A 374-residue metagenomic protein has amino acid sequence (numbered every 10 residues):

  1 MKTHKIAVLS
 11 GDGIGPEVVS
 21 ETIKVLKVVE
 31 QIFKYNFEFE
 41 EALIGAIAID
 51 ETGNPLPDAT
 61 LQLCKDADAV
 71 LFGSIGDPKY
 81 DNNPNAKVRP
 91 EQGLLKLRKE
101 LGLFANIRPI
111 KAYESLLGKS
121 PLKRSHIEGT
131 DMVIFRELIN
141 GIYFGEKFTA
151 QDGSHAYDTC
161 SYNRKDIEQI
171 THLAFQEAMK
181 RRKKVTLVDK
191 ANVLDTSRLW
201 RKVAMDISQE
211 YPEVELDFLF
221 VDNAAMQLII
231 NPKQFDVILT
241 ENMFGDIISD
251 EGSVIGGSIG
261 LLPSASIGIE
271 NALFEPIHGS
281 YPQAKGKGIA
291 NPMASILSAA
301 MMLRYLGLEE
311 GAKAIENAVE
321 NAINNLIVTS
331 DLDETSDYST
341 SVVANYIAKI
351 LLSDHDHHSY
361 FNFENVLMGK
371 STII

Functional and structural regions predicted by a protein language model:
K2-I6: Extreme N-terminal starter segment of soluble prokaryotic enzymes
A7-K24, V28-E30, D152-D222, Q234: Glycine-rich phosphate/diphosphate-binding loop of Rossmann-like nucleotide-binding domains
D12-G15, D68, F135, A174 (+4 more regions): Buried hydrophobic positions in well-ordered alpha/beta secondary-structure cores of metabolic enzymes
K34-D58, M226-L228: N-terminal beta-loop-helix "entrance" segment that forms/cooperates in small-molecule cofactor or anionic ligand
G45, S115, L219-M226: Short acidic loop-to-helix transition motifs that present clustered carboxylates
A46-I49, V88, I229-I327: Glycine-rich phosphate/nucleotide-binding loop
D50-Y157, M243-G245: N-terminal glycine-rich phosphate/adenylate-binding segment common to multiple enzyme folds
A294-I374: Mobile late-domain/C-terminal helix-loop "cap" segments that border catalytic sites or the cytosolic face
